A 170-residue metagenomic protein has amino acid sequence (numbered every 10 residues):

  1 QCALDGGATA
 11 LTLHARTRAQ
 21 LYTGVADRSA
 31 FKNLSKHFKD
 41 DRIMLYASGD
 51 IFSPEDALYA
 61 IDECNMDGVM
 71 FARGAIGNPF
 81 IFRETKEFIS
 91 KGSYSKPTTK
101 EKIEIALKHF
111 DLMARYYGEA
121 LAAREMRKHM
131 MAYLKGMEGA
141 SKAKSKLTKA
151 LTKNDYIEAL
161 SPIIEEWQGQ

Functional and structural regions predicted by a protein language model:
Q1-Q170: Flavin-dependent oxidoreductase catalytic cores
